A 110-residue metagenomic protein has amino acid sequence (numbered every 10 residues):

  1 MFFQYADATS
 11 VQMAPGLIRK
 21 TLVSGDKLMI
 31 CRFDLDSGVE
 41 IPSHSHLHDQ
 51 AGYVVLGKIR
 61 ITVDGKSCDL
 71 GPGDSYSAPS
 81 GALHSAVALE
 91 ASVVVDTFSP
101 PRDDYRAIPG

Functional and structural regions predicted by a protein language model:
M1-K27, A107-G110: A short, N-terminal "cap"/entry segment at the start of jelly-roll beta-barrel domains of the cupin/DSBH fold
K27, L56, A91: ATP/adenylate-binding site constellation spanning eukaryotic-like Ser/Thr protein kinases, ABC-transporter
C31-S45: Conserved short histidine dyad/triad with adjacent acidic residue
H46-H48, S75: Amphipathic, hydrophobic secondary-structure cores in small proteins
H48-I59, D64: Glycine- and acidic-residue-biased ligand/ion/polar-headgroup-sensing regions
G65-S80: Short acidic-glycine-tyrosine-enriched beta hairpin
S80-D104: Ligand-binding loop in jelly-roll beta-barrel domains
